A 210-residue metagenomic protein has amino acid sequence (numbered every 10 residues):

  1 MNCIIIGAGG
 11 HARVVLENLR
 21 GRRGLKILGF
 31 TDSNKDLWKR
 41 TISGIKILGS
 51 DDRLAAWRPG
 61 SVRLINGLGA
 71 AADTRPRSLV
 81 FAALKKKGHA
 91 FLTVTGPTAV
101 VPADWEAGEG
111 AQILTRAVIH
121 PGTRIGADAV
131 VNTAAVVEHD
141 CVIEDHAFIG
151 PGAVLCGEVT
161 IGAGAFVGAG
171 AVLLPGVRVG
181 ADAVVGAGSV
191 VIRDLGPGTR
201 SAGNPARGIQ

Functional and structural regions predicted by a protein language model:
M1-I42, A55-R58: Hydrophobic, well-ordered beta-alpha structural blocks that scaffold small-molecule cofactor pockets
A8, D32-S33, G69, G96 (+1 more regions): Cofactor-binding loop segments of dinucleotide-utilizing enzymes, especially the Rossmann-like FAD- and NAD(P)+-binding
V15-L16, R75-R77, L195: Short glycine-/acidic-enriched loop or helix-start segments at secondary-structure transitions that form or flank
R22-G24, L84-H89, R193: Short helix-capping segments at alpha-helix termini
L28, V62-R63, E109, A163: Conserved acidic residues
D36-V100: Phosphate-bearing ligand-interacting subdomains that bind or position ATP/ADP/UDP/GDP/NAD(P) or nucleotide-linked
T93-I209: Structural signal for interior beta-strand "rungs" in well-ordered beta-sheet cores of soluble enzyme domains
